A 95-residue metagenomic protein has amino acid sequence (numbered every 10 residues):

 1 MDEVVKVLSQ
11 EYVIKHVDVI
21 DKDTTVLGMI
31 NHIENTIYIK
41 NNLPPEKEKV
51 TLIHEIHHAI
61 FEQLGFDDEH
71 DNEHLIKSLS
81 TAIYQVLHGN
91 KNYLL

Functional and structural regions predicted by a protein language model:
M1-K47, Q63-L95: Metalloprotease/metallohydrolase-associated module, dominated by Zn2+-dependent proteases
V50-E62: Active-site recognition of the HExxH zinc-binding catalytic motif
